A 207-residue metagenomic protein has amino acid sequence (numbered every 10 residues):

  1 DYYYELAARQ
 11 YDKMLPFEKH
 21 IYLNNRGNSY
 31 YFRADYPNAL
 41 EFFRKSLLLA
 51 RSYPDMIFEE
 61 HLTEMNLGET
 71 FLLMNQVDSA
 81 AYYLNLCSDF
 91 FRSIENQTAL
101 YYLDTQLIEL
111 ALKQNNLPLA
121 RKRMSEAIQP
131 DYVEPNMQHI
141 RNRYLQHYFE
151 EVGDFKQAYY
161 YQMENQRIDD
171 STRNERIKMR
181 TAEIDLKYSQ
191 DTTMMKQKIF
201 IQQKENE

Functional and structural regions predicted by a protein language model:
E5-Y11, R44-S52, N85-R92, S125-P130 (+1 more regions): Amphipathic alpha-helical segments of tetratricopeptide repeats
M14-L15, P54-M56, E95-N96, V133-M137: Short coil/turn linker motifs that delimit alpha-helical repeat modules in TPR/alpha-solenoid proteins
F17-F32, F58-E69, A99-Q106, I140-Y144: Conserved alpha-helical positions within TPR/SEL1-like repeat arrays
D78-S79, T98, S171, T192: Coil residues (strongly favoring Ser/Thr
P118-R121, S125-E207: Hydrophobic positions within repeat-based interaction scaffolds
